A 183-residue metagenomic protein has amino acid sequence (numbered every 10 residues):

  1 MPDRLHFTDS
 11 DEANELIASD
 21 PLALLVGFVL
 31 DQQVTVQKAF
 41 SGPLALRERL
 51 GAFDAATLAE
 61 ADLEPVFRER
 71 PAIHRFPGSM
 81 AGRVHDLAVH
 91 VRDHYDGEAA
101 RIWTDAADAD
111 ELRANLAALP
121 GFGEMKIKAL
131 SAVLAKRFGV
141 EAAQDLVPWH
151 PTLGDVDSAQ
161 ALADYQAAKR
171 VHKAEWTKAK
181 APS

Functional and structural regions predicted by a protein language model:
M1-E15, S19, A109-A117, E124-S183: C-terminal accessory module of base-excision DNA glycosylases/AP lyases that mediates lesion recognition and DNA
A13-A23, Q33-Q37, H74-S79: Structural motif
L25-V29: Short, aromatic/basic-rich helix-turn unit that serves as a nucleic-acid recognition element
Q32-S41, V91-G97, F138-A142: Short helix-capping/linker segments at secondary-structure and domain boundaries
T35-V36, A52, G121-E124: Alpha-helix boundary/capping and short turn/kink residues
Q37, S41, G82, M125-K128: Short, solvent-exposed positions on alpha-helices
L46-A118: Alpha-helical ds-nucleic-acid-binding substructure associated with the helix-hairpin-helix region of base-excision DNA
